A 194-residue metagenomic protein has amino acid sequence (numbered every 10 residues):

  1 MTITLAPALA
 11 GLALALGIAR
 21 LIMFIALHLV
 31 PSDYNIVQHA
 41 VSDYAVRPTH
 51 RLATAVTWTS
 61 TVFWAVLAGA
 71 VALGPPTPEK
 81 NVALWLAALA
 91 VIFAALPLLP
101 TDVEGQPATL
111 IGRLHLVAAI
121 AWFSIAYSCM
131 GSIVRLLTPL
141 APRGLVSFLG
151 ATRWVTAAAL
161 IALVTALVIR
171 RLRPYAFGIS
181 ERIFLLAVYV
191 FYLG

Functional and structural regions predicted by a protein language model:
I3-D33, Y44-G194: Hydrophobic, aromatic-enriched alpha-helical segments typical of multi-pass transmembrane helices
H39-S42: Juxtamembrane transmembrane-helix termini in multi-pass membrane transport proteins
